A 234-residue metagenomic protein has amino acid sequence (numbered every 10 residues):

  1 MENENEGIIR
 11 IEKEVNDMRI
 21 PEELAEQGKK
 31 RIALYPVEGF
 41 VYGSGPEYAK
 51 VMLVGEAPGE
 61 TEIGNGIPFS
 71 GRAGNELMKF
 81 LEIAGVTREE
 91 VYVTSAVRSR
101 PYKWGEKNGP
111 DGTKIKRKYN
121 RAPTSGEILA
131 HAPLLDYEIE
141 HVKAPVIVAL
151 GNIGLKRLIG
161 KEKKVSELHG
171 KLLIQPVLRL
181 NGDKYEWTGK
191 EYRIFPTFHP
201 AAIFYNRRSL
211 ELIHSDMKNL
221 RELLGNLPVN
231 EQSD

Functional and structural regions predicted by a protein language model:
E2-D234: A polyanion-binding, active-site-adjacent surface
